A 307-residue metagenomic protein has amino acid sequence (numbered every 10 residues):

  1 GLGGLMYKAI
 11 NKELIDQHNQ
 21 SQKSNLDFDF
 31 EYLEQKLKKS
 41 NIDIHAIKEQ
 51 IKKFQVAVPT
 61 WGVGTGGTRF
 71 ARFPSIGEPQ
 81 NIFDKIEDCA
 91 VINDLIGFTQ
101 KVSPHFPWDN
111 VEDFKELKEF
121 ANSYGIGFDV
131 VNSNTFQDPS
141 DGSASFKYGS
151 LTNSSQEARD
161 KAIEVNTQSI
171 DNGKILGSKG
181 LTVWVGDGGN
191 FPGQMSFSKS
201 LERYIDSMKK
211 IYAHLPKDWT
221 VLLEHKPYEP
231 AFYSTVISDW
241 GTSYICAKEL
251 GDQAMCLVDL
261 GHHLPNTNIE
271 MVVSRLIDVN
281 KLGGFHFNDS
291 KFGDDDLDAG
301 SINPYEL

Functional and structural regions predicted by a protein language model:
G1-K174: N-terminal pre-domain/capping segments
E34-Q50, G127, S133, A144-G251 (+1 more regions): Active-site acidic/histidine proton-transfer and metal-coordination neighborhood in alpha/beta enzyme cores
W61-V63, H105-D109, S133-F136, G186-G188 (+3 more regions): Active-site beta-loop-alpha junctions enriched in small/polar residues
F73-Q80, M195, Y233-G241, H263-L307: Gly/Pro-rich active-site loop or hairpin
S75-V91, E112-K115, N166, S198-M208 (+3 more regions): Well-ordered, non-membrane alpha-helical segments in soluble/globular domains
L117-G125, E249-L250, V273-V279: Short, surface-exposed basic-aromatic patches at helix termini and helix-loop junctions that form
